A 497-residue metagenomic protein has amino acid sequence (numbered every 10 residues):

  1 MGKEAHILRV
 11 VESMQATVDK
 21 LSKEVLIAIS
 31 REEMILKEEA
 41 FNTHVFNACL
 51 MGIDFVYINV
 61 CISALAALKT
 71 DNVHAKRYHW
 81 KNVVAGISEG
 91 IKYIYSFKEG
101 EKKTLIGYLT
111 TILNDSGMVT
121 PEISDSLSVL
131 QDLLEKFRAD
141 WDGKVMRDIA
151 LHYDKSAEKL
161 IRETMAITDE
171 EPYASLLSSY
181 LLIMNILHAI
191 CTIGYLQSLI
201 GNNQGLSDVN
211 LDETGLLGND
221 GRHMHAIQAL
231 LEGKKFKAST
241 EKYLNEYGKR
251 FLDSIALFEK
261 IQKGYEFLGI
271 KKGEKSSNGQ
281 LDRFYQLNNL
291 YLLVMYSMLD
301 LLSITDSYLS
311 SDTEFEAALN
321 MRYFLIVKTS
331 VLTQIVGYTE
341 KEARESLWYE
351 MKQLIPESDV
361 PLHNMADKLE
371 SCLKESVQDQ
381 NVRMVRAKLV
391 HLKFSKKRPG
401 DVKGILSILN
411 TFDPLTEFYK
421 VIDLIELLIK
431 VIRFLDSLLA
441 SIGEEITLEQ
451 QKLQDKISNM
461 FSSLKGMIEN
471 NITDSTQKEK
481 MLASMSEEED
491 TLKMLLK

Functional and structural regions predicted by a protein language model:
M1-W141, K159-N381, K396, G400-K497: Amphipathic alpha-helical interface segments
V145: Active-site donor-binding loop signature of nucleotide-sugar glycosyltransferases
D148, H152, M384-H391: Long, charged low-complexity segments
D154, E158, K393: Compact soluble domain cores
